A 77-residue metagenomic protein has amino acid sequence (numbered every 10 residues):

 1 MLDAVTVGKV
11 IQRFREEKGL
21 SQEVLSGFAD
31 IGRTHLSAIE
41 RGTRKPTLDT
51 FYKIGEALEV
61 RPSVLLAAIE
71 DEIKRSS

Functional and structural regions predicted by a protein language model:
M1-E17: A short, Lys/Arg-rich alpha-helix, primarily the initiator
K9, G19-L20, P46-D49: Residue-level signal for the short linker/turn that defines the boundary of a DNA-recognition helix
Q12, E23, Y52: Residues within the helices of the helix-turn-helix
R15, S26, G55: The alpha-helix within a helix-turn-helix
G19-R41: Short alpha-helical DNA-recognition segment
T43-E56, P62: Short, basic-rich loop-to-helix N-cap that marks the start of a DNA-contacting helix
E56, V64-S77: Short, charged recognition helix plus adjacent turn of helix-turn-helix-like nucleic-acid-binding domains
